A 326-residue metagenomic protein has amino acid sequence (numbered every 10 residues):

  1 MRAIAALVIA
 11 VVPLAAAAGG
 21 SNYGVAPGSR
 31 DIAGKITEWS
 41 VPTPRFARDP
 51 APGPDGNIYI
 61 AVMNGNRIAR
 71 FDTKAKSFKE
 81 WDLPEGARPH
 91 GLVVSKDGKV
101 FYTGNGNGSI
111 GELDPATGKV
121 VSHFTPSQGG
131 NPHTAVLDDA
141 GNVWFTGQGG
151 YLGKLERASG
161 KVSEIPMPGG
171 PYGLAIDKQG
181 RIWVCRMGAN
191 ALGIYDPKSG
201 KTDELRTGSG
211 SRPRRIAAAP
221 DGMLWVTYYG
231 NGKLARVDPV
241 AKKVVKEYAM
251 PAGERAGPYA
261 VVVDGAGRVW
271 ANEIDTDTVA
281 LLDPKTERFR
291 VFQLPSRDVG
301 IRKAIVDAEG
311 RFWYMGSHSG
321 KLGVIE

Functional and structural regions predicted by a protein language model:
A5-A15: Bacterial N-terminal signal peptides
G24-R45: A short helix->beta-strand "capping" segment at the edge of beta-propeller domains
T37-S40, S77-D82, K119-T125, K161-P166 (+3 more regions): A short beta-strand motif characteristic of beta-propeller blades
T43-D55, E85-D97, S127-A140, T146-G149 (+5 more regions): Beta-rich, blade/repeat-based domains predominating in secreted/periplasmic proteins but also intracellular
I58-N64, V100-N107, V143-G149, I182-G188 (+3 more regions): Conserved beta-strand positions in repeat-built beta-propeller and related beta-rich domains
N66-I68, G108-I110, Y151-G153, N190-L192 (+3 more regions): Structural signal for beta-propeller blades
D72-K76, D114-G118, E156-G160, D196-G200 (+3 more regions): Short loop/turn segments that connect beta-strands within beta-propeller blades
V299-E326: Blade-level signature of beta-propeller repeat domains, shared across WD40, Kelch, NHL, RCC1 and BNR/Asp-box propellers
